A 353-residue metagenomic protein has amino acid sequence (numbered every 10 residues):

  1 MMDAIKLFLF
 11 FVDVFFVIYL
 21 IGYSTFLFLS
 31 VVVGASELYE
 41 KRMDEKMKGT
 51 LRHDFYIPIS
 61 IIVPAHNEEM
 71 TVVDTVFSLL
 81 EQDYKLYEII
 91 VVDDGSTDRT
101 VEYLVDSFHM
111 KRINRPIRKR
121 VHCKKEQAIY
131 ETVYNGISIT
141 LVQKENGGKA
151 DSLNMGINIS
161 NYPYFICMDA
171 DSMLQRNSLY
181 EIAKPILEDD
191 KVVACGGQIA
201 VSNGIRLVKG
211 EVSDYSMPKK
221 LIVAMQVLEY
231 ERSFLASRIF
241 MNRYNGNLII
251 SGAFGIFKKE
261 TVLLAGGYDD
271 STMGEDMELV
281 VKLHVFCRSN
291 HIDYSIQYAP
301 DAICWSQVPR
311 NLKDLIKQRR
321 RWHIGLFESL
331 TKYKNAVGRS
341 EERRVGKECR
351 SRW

Functional and structural regions predicted by a protein language model:
M1-F55, R238, R350: N-terminal membrane-anchoring/stem segments of glycan-assembly enzymes
M2-D13, V17, I239, R243-N245 (+1 more regions): Basic/Trp-rich segment in TM-proximal cytosolic loops or flexible interdomain/linker regions
S30-L86, V105: N-terminal signal-anchor transmembrane helix
I57-S60, E88, L263, E278: Cell-envelope/extracellular polymer assembly enzymes that use nucleotide-activated donors
F77-V142: Acidic donor-binding segment of Leloir-type glycosyltransferases
R115-I137, E145-S152, N158, Y162 (+5 more regions): Long helical/loop segments within the catalytic core of UDP-sugar-dependent glycosyltransferases, especially the large
F165: Short aromatic/hydrophobic "clamp" motif used to bind/position activated sugar donors
T261-L264, T272-Q297: A short, conserved alpha-helix in the catalytic core of glycosyltransferases
